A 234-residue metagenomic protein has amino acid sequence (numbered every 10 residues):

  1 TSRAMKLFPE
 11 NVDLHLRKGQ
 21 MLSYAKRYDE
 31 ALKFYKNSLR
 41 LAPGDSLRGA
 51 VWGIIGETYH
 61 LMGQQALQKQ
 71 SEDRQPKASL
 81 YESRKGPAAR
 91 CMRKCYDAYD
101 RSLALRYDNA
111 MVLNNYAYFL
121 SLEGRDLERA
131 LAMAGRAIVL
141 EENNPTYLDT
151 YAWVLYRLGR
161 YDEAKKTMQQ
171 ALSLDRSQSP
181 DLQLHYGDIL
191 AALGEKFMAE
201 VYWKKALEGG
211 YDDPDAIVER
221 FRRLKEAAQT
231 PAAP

Functional and structural regions predicted by a protein language model:
S2-K6, N37-P43, D97-A104, G135-V139 (+2 more regions): Conserved structural position within tetratricopeptide repeats
P9, P43-S46, Y107, E142 (+2 more regions): Short coil turns that delineate tetratricopeptide repeat
L14, R48-V51, V112, Y147 (+2 more regions): TPR alpha-solenoid repeat register
R17, I54, N115, T150 (+2 more regions): Canonical tetratricopeptide repeat
Q20, E57, Q64, Y118-F119 (+2 more regions): Residue-level recognition of tetratricopeptide repeat
Y24, I54, L61, Q68 (+4 more regions): Register position in tetratricopeptide repeats
